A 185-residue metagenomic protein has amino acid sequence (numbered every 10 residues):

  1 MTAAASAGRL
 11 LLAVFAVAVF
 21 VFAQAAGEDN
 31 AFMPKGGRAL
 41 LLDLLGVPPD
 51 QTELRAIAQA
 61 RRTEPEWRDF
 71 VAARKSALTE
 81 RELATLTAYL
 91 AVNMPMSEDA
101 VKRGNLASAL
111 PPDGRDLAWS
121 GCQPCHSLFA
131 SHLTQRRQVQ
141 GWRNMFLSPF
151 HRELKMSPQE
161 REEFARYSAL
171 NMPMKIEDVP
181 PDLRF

Functional and structural regions predicted by a protein language model:
M1-L12: Bacterial N-terminal signal peptides that target proteins for export
L11-V21: Bacterial N-terminal signal peptides
A26-A56, F70-L78, E82, A88-D116: Electrostatic cytochrome c docking/interface patches
L44-P49, L86, A118-F129, F164 (+1 more regions): The canonical Cys-X-X-Cys-His
W67-A72, Q123-S127, L147: Acidic/histidine-rich, surface-exposed loop or edge segments in extracytoplasmic proteins
S76-A100, L154-F185: C-terminal capping alpha-helices of c-type cytochrome domains
A77-L78, L128-R137, E153-M156: Short acidic, glycine/proline-enriched loop segments that cap or flank alpha-helices
R137-F146: Short cysteine/histidine-rich metal-coordination sites, predominantly Zn2+-binding motifs
